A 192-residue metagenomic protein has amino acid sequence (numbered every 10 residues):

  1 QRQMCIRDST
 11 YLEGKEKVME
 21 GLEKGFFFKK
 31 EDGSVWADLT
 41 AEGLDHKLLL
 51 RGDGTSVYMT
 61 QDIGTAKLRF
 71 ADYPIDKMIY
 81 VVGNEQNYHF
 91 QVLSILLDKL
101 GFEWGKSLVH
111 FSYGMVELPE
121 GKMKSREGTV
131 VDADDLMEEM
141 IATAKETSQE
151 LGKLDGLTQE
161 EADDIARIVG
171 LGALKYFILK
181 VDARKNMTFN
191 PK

Functional and structural regions predicted by a protein language model:
Q1, E13, K17, H89-V92 (+1 more regions): Alpha-helical packing segments of well-folded alpha/beta enzyme cores
R2-I6: Short, small-residue-biased leader/transition segments that mark boundaries at the very start of proteins
R7-T10, G52-T55, G83-Q86, T129: Short beta->alpha junction loops/turns
D8-E16, D163-I168: An alpha-helix initiation/capping motif
S9-T10, A41, M115-E117: Active-site-proximal loop/turn and secondary-structure-junction residues that shape catalytic pockets, frequently
E13-A71: A contiguous, basic/glycine-rich beta-loop/short-helix subdomain that forms a polymer-engagement track
A66, F70-K192: Catalytic adenosine-cofactor/nucleotide-binding cores of aminoacyl-tRNA synthetases and other
